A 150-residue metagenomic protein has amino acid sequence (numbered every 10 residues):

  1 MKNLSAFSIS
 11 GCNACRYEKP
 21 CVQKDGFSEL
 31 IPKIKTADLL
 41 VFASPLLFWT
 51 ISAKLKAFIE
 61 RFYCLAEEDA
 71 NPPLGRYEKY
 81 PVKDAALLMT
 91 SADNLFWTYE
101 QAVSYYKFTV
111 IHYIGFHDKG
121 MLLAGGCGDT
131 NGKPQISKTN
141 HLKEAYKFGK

Functional and structural regions predicted by a protein language model:
M1, M89-A92, A124: Cofactor-binding loop segments of dinucleotide-utilizing enzymes, especially the Rossmann-like FAD- and NAD(P)+-binding
M1-E67, N71-P72, N131-K150: N-terminal beta1-alpha1-beta2 submodule of the flavodoxin-like/Rossmannoid cofactor-binding fold
I9-C12, D84-L87, L123: Short, basic/glycine-rich phosphate-binding loops at helix/coil junctions that contact nucleotide phosphates
L46-W49, A92-F96, G128-D129: Short histidine/acidic/glycine/proline-rich micro-motifs that form metal- and phosphate-coordinating active-site loops
A70-H117: Short, glycine-/small-residue-rich phosphate/pyrophosphate-handling segment
S104-K150: Glycine-rich phosphate/pyrophosphate-binding loop and the adjoining helix
